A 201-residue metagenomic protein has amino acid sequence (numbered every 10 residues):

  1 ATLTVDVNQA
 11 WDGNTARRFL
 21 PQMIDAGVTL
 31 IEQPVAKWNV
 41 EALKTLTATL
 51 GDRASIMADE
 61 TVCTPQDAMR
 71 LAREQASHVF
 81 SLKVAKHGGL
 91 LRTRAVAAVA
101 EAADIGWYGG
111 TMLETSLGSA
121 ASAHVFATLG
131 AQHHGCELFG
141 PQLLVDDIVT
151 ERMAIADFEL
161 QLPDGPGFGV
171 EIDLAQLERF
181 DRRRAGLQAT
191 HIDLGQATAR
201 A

Functional and structural regions predicted by a protein language model:
A1-G118, D146-D147: Catalytic core of soluble alpha/beta enzymes
E114-A201: Flexible C-terminal active-site loop/helix
